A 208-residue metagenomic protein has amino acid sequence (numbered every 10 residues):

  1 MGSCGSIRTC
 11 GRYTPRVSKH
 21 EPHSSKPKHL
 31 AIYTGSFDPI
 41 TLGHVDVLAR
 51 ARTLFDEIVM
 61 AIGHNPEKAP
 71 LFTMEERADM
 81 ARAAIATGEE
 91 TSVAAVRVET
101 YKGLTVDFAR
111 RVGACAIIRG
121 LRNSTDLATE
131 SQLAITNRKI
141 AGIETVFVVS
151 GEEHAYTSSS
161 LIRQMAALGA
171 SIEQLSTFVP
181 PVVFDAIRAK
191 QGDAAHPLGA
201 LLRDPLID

Functional and structural regions predicted by a protein language model:
Y13-D208: Nucleotidyltransferase catalytic core that binds NTPs
